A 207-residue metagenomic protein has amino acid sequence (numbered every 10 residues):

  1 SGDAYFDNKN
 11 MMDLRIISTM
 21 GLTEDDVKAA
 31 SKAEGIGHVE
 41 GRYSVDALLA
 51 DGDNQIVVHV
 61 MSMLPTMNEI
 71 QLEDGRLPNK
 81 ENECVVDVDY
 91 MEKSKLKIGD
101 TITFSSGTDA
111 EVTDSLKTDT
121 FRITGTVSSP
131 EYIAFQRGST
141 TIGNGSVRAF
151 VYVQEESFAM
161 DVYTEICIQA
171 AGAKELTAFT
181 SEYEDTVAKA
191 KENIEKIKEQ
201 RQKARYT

Functional and structural regions predicted by a protein language model:
S1-T207: Membrane transport/envelope proteins' first extracytoplasmic loop
